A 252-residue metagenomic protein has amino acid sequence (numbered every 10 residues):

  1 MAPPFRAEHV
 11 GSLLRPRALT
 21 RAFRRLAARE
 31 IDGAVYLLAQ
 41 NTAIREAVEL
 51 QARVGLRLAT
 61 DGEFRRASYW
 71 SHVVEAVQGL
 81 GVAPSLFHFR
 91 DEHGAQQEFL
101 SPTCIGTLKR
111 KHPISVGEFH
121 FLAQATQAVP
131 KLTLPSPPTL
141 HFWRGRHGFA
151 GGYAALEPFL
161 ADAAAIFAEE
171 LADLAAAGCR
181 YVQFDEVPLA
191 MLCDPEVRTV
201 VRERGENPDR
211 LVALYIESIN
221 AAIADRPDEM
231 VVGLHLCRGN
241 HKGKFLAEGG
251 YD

Functional and structural regions predicted by a protein language model:
M1-D252: Domain-level signal for soluble alpha/beta catalytic cores
